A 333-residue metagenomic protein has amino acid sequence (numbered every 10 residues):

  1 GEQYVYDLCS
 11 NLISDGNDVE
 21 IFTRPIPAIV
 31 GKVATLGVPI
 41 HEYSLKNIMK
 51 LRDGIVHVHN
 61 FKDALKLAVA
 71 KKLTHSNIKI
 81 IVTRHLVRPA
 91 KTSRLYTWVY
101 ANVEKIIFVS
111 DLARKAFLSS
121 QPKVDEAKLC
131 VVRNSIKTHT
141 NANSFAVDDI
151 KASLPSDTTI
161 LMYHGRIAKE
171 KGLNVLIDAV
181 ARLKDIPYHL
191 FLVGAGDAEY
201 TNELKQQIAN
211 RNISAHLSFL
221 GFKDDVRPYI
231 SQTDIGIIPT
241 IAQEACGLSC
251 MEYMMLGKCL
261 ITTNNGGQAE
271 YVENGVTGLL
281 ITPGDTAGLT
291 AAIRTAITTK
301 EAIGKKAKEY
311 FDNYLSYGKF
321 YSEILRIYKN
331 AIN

Functional and structural regions predicted by a protein language model:
E2-S10, T159, Y163-R182, E199-E203 (+1 more regions): A conserved mid-protein helix/loop that constitutes part of the nucleotide-sugar donor-binding site
I21-P27, H164, H189-E203: Glycosyltransferase donor-sugar binding loop
F22-T23, C259-T262, V272: Short hydrophobic beta-strand element within catalytic cores of glycosyltransferases and related nucleotide-activated
I80-V109: A conserved, positively charged/aromatic
V103-K128, I136-T140: A short, active-site helix/loop in glycosyltransferases that binds the activated sugar's phosphate group
E199-N202, I213-K223, Y229, L279-L280: Active-site donor-binding acidic/aromatic loop of nucleotide-activated sugar and phosphosugar transferases involved
E273-G275, L279-T286, R294-K300: Conserved acidic donor-binding segment of nucleotide-sugar-dependent glycosyltransferases
T295, T299-R326: A short, well-ordered alpha-helix in the C-terminal region of glycosyltransferases
